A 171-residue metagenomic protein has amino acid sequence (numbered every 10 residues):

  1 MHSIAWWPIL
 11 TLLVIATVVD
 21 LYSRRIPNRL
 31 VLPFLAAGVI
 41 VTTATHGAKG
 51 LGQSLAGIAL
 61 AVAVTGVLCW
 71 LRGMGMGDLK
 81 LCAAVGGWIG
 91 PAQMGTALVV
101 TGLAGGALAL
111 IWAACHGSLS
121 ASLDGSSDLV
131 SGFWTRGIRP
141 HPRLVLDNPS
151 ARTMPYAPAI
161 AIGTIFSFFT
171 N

Functional and structural regions predicted by a protein language model:
M1-N171: A membrane-topology feature that recognizes alpha-helical transmembrane segments and their immediate juxtamembrane
